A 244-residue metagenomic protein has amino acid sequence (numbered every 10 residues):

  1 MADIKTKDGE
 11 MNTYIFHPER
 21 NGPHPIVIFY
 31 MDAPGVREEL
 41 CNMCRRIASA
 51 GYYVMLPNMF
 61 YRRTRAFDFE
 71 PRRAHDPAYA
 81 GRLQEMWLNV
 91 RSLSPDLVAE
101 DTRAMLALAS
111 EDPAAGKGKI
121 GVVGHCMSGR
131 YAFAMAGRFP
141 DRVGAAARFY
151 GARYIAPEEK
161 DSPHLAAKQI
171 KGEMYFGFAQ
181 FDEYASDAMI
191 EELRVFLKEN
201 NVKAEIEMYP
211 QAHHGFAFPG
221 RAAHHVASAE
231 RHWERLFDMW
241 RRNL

Functional and structural regions predicted by a protein language model:
M1-L244: N-terminal cap/leader regions of alpha/beta-hydrolase-fold enzymes, predominantly small-molecule hydrolases
